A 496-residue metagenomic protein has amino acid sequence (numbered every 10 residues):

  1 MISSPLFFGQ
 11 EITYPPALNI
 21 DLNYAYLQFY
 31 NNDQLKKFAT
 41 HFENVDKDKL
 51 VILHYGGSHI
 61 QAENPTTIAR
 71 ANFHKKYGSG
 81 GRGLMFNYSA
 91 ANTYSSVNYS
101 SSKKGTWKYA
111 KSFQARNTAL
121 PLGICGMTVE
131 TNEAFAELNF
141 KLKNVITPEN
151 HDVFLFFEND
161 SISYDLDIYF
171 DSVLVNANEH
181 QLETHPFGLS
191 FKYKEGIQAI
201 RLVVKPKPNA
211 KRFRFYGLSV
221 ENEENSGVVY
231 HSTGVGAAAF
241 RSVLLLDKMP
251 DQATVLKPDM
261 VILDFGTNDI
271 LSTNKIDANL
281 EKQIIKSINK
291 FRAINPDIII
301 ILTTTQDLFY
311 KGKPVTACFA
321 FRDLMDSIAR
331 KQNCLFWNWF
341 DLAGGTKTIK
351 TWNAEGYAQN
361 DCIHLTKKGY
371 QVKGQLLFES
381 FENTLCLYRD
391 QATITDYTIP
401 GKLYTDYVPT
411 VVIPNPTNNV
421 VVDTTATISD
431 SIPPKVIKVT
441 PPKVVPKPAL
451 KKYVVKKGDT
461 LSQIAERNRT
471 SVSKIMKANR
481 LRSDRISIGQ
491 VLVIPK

Functional and structural regions predicted by a protein language model:
M1-P16, V493: Bacterial Sec-dependent N-terminal signal peptides
E11, P15-A17, L84-H151, F156-D167 (+1 more regions): Conserved catalytic region of serine esterases and O-acyltransferases that act on ester linkages in lipids
Y14-H54: Membrane/wall-proximal cationic-aromatic binding patches
F29-E43, V243-V255, K282-K290, F319-D323: Alpha-helical scaffolding within the catalytic cores of extracellular/periplasmic polymer-degrading hydrolases
Q61-Y169, Q181-K282, A317, H364: Conserved SGNH/GDSL esterase-like catalytic core that processes O-acyl groups on lipids and polysaccharides
L246, L308-P414: Catalytic His-Asp segment of secreted/periplasmic serine-dependent ester chemistry enzymes
P258-I270, A278-I294, I301-W339: Conserved N-terminal glycine/acidic-rich loop preference
D423-T424, S431-S473, K477, R482-K496: Primarily a LysM-type cell-wall glycan-binding module
